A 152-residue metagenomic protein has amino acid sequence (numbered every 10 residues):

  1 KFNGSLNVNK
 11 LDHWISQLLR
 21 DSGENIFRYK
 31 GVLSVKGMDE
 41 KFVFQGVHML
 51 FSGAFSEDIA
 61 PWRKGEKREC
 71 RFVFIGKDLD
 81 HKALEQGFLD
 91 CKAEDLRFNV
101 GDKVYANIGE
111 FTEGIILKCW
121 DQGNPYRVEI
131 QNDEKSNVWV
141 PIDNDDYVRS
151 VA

Functional and structural regions predicted by a protein language model:
K1-N99: P-loop NTP-binding site
V100-V151: Basic/aromatic-rich interaction segments and small domains that mediate binding to polyanionic partners
